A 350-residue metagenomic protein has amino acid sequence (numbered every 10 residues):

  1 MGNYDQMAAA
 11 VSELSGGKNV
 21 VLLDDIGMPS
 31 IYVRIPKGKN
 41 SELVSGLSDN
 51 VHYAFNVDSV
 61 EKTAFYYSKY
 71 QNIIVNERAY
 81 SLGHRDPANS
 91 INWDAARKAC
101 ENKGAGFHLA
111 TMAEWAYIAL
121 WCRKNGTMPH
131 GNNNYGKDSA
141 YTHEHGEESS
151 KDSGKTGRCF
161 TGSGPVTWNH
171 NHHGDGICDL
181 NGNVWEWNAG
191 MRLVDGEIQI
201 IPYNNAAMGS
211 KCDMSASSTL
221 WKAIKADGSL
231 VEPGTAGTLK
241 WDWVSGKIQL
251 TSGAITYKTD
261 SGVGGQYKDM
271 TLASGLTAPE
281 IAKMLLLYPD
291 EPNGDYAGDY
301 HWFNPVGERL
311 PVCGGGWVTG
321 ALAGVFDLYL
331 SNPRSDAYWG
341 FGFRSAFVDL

Functional and structural regions predicted by a protein language model:
M1-G2, S149-R158, S163, N171-G174 (+3 more regions): C-terminal, surface-exposed recognition/capping segments
M1-N19: Charged, compositionally biased non-catalytic regions
G17-I26, G136-H143, Y296-P305: Short low-complexity stretches enriched in small and charged residues
N19-A105, D195-I255, R309, G342: Extracellular adhesion/carbohydrate-recognition regions
S41, A64, Q71-N76, A116 (+4 more regions): Short loop/turn segments at secondary-structure transitions that flank enzyme active sites
V51-D179, G209, S261: Short aromatic-cysteine micro-motif
R123-M128, R192, I201-Y203: Short secondary-structure boundary/capping segments
